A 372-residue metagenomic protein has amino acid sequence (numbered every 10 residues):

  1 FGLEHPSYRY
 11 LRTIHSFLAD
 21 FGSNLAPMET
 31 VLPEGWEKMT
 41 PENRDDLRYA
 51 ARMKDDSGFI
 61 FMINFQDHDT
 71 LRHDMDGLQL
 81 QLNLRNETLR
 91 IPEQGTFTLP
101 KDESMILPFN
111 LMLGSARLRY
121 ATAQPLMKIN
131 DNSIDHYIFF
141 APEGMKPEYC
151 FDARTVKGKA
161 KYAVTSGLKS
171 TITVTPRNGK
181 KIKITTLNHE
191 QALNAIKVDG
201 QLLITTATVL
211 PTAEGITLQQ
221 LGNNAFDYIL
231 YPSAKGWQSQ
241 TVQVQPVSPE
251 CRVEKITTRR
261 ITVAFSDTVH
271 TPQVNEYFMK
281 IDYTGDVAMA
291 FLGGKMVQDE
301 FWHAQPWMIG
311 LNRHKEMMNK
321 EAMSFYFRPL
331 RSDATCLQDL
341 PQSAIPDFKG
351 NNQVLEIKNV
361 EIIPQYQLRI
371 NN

Functional and structural regions predicted by a protein language model:
F1-Q219, N223: Carbohydrate-binding surfaces of carbohydrate-active enzymes
T13-F17, D102, Q220-P246: Predominantly extracellular/luminal regions of secreted and cell-surface proteins, especially disulfide-bonded
L118-A121, P232-A264: Edge strands and adjacent loops of beta-rich recognition modules
S166-L168, R313-N319: Surface-exposed, short loops/turns at beta-strand junctions within beta-sandwich domains
G179-K180, P329-L337: Short acidic/polar inter-strand loop motif in beta-rich domains
R259-I261, Q305-I309: Short strand-edge motifs at loop-to-beta-strand transitions and within beta-strands of extracellular beta-rich domains
H270-L292, F325-Y326: Aromatic-lined ligand-binding clefts that engage carbohydrates, nucleic acids, or primary amines
V297-Q298: Short hydrophobic beta-strand segments in globular cytosolic domains
